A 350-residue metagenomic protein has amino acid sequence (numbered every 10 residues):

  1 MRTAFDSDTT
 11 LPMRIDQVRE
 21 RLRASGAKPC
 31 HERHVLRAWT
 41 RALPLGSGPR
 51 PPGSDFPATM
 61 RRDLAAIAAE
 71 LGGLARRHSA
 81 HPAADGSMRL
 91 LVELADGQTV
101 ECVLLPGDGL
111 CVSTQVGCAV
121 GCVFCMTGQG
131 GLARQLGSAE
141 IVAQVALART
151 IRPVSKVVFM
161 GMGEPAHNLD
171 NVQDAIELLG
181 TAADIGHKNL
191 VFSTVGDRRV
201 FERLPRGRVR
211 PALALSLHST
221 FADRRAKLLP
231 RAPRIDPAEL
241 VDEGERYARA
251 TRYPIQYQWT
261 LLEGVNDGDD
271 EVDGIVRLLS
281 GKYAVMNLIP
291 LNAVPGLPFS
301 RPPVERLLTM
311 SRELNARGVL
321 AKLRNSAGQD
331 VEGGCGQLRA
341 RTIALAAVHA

Functional and structural regions predicted by a protein language model:
M1-Q98, E245-Y253, L261-A350: Auxiliary Fe-S-binding modules of radical SAM enzymes
H34, Q115, I141-Q144, Q258: Glutamine-centric residue-chemistry signal
T99-L104: A short loop-to-beta-strand scaffold at the N-terminal edge of the catalytic core in hydrolase folds
L105-E140, L147: Canonical Radical SAM [4Fe-4S] cluster-binding loop centered on the CxxxCxxC motif and its immediate flanking residues
D108, D197, A327: A generic "binding-loop/recognition-motif" signal
R149-A321: Conserved AdoMet/S-adenosylmethionine-binding subsite of the radical SAM
